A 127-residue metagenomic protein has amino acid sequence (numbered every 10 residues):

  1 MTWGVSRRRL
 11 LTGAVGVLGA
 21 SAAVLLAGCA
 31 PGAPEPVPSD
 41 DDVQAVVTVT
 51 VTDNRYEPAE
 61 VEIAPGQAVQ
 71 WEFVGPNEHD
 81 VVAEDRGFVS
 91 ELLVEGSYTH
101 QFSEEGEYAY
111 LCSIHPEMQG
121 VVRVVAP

Functional and structural regions predicted by a protein language model:
T2-P127: Extracytoplasmic copper-binding redox domains, predominantly the cupredoxin/blue-copper superfamily
